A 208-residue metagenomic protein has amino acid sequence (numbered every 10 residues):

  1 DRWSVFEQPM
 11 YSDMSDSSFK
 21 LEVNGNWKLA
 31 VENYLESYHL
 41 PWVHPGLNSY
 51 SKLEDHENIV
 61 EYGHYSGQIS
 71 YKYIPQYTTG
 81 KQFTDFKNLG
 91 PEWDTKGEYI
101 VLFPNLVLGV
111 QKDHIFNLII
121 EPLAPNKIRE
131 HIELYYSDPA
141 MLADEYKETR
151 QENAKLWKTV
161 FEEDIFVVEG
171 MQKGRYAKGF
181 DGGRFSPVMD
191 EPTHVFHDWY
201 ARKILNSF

Functional and structural regions predicted by a protein language model:
D1-F208: C-terminal catalytic domain of Rieske-type non-heme iron oxygenases
